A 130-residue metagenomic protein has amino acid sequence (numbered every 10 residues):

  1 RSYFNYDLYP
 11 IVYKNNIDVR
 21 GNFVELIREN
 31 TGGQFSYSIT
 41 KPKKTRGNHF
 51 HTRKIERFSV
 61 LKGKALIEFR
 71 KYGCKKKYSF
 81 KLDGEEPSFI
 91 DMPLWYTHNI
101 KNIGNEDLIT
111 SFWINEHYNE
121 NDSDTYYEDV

Functional and structural regions predicted by a protein language model:
R1-Y3: Contiguous mid-protein beta-loop-alpha structural module that forms a pocket-lining wall or clamp of enzyme active
Y9, Y13-N48: A short glycine-rich, His/Asp/Glu-containing loop-to-beta-strand
F23, G47-H49, I67-E68, I90-M92 (+1 more regions): Short beta-strand His + acidic residue motifs that chelate non-heme Fe in jelly-roll/DSBH and cupin folds
G32, K44-R57, G84-E86: A short beta-loop-beta micro-motif enriched in histidine and acidic residues
T52, L61, G84-E86, L94 (+1 more regions): Short loop/turn positions at the edges of beta-strands in beta-sheet-rich folds
R53-Y72: Glycine- and acidic-residue-biased ligand/ion/polar-headgroup-sensing regions
K71-W95, I109: Short acidic-glycine-tyrosine-enriched beta hairpin
G73-K76, T97, I103-V130: Double-stranded beta-helix
